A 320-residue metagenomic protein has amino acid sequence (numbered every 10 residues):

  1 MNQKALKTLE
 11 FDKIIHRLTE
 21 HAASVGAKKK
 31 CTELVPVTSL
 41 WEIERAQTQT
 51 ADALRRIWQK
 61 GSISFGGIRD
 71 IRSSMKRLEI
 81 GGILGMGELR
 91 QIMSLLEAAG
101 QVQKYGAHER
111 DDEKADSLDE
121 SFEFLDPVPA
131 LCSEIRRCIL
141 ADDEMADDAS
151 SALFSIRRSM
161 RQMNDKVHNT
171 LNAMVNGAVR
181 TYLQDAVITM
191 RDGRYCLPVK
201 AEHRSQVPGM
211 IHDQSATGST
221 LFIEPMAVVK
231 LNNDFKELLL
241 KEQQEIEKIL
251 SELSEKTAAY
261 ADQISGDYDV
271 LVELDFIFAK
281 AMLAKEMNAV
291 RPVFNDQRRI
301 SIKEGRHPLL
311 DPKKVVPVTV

Functional and structural regions predicted by a protein language model:
M1-D148, A152, I156, Y260 (+2 more regions): Conserved amphipathic alpha-helical "coupling/scaffold" segments that transmit conformational changes between domains
E79-G85, A107-E113, T170-A186, A279-V290 (+1 more regions): Active-site phosphate-binding and catalytic loops of NTP-dependent enzymes
P127-D143, K230-S251: Extended, charged coiled-coil "arm/hinge" scaffolds of SMC/Rad50-like chromosome-maintenance ATPases and other large
F154-H203: Extended, Lys/Arg-enriched charged tracts that mediate electrostatic binding to polyanionic substrates
I156, M160-M163, L238, E242-I249 (+1 more regions): Intracellular alpha-helical coupling/juxtamembrane segments of multi-pass membrane proteins
H168, M174-T181, T189, T217-V229 (+2 more regions): N-terminal accessory segments that target, anchor, or regulate ATP-driven/P-loop NTPase machines and associated
R191-F222, N232, F294-P317: SMC-family hinge/dimerization module
L197, D262, G266-V320: Conserved NTPase motor "head" modules and their coupling/switch loops across ABC/AAA+ ATPases, GTPases, and GHKL ATPases
